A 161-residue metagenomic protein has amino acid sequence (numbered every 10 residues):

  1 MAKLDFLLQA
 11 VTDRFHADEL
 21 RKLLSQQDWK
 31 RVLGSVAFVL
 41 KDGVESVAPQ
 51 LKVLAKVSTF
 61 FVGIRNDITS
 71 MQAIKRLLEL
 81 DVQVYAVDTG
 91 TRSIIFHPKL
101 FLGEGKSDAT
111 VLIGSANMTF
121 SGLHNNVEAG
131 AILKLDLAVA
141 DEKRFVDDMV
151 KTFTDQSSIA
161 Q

Functional and structural regions predicted by a protein language model:
M1-Q161: PLD/PLD-like phosphodiesterase catalytic module centered on the HKD motif
